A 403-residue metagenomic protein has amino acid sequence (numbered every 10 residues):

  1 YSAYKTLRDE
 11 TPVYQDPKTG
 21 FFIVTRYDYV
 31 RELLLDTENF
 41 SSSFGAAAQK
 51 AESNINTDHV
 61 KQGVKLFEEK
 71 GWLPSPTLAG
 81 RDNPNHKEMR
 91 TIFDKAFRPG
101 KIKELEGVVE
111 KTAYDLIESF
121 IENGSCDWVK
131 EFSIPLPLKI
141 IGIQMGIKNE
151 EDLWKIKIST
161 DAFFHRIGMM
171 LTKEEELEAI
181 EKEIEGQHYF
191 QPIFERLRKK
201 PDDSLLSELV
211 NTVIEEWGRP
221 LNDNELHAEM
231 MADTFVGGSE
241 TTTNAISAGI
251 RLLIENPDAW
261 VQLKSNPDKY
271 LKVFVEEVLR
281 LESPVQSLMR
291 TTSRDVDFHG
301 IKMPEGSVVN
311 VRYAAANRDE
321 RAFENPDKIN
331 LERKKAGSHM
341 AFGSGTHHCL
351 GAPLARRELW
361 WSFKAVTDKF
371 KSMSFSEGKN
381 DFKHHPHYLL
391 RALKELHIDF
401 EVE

Functional and structural regions predicted by a protein language model:
Y1-E403: Cytochrome P450
